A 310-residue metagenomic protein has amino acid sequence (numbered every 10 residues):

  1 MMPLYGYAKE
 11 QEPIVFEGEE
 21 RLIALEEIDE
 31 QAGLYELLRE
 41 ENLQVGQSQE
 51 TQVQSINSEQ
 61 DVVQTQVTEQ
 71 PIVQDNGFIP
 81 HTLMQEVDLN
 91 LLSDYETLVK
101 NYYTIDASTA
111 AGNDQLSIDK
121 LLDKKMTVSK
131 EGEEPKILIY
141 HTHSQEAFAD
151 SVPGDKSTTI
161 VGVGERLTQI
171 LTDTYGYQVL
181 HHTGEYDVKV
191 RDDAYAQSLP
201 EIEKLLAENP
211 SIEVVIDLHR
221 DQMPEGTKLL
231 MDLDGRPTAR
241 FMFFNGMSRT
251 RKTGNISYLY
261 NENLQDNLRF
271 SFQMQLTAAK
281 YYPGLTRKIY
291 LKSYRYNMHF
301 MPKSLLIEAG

Functional and structural regions predicted by a protein language model:
E19-H141, A149: Non-catalytic propeptide/linker segments at domain boundaries
D123, G132-E134, T174, P210-E213 (+2 more regions): Extracytoplasmic
L138-H141, V179-H181, V214-D217, M242-F244 (+2 more regions): Structural recognition of the beta-strand scaffold that forms the well-ordered cores of secreted hydrolase catalytic
H141-P153, H181-E185, N245-Y258: Acidic/histidine-rich, surface-exposed loop or edge segments in extracytoplasmic proteins
T142, N209-G254: Active-site microenvironments of hydrolase-like enzyme catalytic domains
D150-M231: Catalytic-core regions of hydrolytic enzymes
E262-Y290: Active-site-adjacent substrate-binding region of metalloamidase/peptidase-like peptide-processing proteins
G284-G310: Active-site-adjacent mobile loop/cap segments within catalytic or ligand-binding domains
